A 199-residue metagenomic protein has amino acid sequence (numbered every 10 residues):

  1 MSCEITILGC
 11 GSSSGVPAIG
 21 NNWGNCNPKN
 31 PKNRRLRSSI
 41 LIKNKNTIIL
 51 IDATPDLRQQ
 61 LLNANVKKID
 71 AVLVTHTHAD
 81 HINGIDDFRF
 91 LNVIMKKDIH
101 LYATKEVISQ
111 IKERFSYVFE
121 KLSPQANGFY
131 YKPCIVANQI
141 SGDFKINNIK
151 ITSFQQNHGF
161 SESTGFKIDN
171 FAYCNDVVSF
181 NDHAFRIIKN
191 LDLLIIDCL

Functional and structural regions predicted by a protein language model:
M1-C174, V178-R186: Binuclear metal-dependent hydrolase catalytic cores
S179-L199: Cap/insert and terminal regions of metallo-dependent hydrolase folds
